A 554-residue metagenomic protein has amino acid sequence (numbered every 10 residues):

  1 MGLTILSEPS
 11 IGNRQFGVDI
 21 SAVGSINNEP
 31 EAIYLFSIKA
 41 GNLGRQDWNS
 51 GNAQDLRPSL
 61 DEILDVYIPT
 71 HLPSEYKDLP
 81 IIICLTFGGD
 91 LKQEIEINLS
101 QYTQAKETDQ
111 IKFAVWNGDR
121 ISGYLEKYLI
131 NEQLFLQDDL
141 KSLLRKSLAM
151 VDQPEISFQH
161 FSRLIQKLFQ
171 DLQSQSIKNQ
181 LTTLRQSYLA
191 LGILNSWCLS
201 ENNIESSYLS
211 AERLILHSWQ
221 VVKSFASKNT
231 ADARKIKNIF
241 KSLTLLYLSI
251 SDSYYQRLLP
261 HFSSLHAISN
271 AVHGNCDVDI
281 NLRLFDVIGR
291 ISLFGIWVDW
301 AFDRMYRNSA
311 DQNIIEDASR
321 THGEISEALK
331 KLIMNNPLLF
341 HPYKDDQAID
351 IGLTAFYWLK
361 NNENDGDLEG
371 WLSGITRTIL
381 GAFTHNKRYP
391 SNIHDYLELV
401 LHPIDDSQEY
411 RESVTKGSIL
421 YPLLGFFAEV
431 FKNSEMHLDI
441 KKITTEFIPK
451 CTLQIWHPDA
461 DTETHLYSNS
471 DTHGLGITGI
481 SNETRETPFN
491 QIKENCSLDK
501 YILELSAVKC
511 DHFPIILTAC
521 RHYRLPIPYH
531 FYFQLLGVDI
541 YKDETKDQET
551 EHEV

Functional and structural regions predicted by a protein language model:
M1-I82, K92: Catalytic centers of nucleases
E8, F87, L339-Y343: Conserved aromatic-histidine-acidic binding/catalytic patches
G41-R45, G88-I95, W358-N362: Short acidic, S/G/P-rich loop/turn micro-motifs used as interaction or catalytic elements
N42-P69, V151-Q175, K387-Y410: Generic detector of solvent-exposed, compositionally biased contiguous segments
S59-K241: Acidic metal-coordinating catalytic centers involved in nucleic-acid phosphodiester chemistry
T70, D109, I250, R257 (+2 more regions): Alpha-solenoid repeat scaffolds
L189-T354: Long, internal scaffold/assembly segments composed of regular secondary structure
W300-V554: Long, low-complexity regulatory tails in eukaryotic proteins
